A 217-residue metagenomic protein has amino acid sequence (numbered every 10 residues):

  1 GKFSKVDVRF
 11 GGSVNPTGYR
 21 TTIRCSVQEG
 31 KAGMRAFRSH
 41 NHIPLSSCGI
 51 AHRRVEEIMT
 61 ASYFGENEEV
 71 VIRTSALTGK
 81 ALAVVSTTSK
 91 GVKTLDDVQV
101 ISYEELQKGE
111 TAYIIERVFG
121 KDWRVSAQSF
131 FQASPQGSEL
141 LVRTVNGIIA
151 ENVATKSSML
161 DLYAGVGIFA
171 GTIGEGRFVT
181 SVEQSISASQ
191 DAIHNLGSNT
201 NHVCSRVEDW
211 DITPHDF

Functional and structural regions predicted by a protein language model:
G1-F217: Accessory RNA-recognition modules of RNA-modification enzymes
